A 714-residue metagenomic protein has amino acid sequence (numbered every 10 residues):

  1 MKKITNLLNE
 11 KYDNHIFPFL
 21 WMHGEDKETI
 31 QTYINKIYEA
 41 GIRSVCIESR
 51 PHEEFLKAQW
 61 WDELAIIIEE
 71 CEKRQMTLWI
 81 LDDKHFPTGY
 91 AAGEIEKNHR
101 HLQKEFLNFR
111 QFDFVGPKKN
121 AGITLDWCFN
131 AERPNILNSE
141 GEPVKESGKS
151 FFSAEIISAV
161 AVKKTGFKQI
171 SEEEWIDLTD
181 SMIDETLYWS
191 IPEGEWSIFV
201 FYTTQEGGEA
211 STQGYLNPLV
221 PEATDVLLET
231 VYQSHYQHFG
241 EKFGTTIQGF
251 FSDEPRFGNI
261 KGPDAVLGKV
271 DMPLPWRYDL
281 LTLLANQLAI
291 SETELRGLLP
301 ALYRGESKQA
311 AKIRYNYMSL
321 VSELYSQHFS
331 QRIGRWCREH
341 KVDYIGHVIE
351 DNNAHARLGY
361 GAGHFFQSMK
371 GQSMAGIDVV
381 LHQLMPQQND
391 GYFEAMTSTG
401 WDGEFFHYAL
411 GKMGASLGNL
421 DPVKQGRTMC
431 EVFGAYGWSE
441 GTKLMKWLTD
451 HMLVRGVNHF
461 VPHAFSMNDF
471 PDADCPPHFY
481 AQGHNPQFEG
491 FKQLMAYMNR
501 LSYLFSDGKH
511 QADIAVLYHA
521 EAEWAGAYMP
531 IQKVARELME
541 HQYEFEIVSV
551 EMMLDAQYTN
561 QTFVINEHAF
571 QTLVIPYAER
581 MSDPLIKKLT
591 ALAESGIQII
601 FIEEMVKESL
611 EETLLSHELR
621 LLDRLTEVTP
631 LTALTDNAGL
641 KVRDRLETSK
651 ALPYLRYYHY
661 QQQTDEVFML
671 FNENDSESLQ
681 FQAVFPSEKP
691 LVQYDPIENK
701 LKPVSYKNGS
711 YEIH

Functional and structural regions predicted by a protein language model:
M1-D253: Mature N-terminal, pre-catalytic/accessory segment of carbohydrate-active enzymes
Y12-M22, D26-Q31, S44-E48, F55-T88 (+5 more regions): Carbohydrate-binding surfaces of carbohydrate-active enzymes
